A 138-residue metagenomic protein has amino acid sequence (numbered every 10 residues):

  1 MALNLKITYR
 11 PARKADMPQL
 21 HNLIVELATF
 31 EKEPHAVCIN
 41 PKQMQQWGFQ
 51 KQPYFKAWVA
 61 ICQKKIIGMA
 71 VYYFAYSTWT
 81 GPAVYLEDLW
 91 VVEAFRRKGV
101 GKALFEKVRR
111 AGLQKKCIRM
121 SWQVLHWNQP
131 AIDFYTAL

Functional and structural regions predicted by a protein language model:
A2-I7, P11-P18, N22-G81, F105 (+1 more regions): Acetyl-CoA-dependent GNAT
I67, K115, A137-L138: Structural motif
Y76-L86, R96, K116-I118: A conserved beta-turn-beta hairpin within the catalytic core of GNAT-like acetyltransferases that forms part
V91, R97-R110, T136-A137: Conserved acetyl-CoA-binding loop-helix of GNAT-fold acetyltransferases
V92, L125: Residue-level recognition of the GNAT/N-acetyltransferase active site
F105, N128-A131: Short glycine/proline-centered loop/turn elements that form peptide/ligand docking sites
G112-V124: Conserved GNAT acetyl-CoA-binding A-motif
Q123, D133-L138: C-terminal structural segments of small proteins and small subunits
